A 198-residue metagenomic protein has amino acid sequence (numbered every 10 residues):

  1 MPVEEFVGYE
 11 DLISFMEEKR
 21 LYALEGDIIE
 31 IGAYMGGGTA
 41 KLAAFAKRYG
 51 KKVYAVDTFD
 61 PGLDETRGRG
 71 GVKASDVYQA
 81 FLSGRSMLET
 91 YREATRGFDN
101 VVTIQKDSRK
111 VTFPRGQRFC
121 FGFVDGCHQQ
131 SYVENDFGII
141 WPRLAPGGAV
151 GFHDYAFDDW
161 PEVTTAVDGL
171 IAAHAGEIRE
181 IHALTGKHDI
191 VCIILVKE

Functional and structural regions predicted by a protein language model:
P2-F6, E10-E198: S-adenosylmethionine/decaboxylated-SAM
